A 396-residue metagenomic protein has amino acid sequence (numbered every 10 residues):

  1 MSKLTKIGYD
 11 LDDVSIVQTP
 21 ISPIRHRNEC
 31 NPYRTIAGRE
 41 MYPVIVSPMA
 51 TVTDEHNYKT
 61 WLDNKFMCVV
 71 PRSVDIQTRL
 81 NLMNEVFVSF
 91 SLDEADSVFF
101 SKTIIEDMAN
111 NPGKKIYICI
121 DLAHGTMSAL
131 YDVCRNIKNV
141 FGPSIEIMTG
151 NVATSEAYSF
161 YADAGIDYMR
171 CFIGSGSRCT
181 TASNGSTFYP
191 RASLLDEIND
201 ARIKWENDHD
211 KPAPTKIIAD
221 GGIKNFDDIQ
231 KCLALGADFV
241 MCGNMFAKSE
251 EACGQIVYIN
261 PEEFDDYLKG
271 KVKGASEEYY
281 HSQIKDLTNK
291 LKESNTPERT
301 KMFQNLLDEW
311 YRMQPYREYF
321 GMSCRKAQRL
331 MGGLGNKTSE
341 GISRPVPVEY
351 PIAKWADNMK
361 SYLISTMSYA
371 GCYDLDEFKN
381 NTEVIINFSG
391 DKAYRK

Functional and structural regions predicted by a protein language model:
M1-I24, S186-A219, I223-K396: Alpha/beta catalytic cores of nucleotide-metabolism and tRNA/nucleoside-modifying enzymes
M1-K216, N244-S249, L287-K290, S294: Active-site entrance/lid segments in N-terminal catalytic domains of soluble metabolic enzymes
